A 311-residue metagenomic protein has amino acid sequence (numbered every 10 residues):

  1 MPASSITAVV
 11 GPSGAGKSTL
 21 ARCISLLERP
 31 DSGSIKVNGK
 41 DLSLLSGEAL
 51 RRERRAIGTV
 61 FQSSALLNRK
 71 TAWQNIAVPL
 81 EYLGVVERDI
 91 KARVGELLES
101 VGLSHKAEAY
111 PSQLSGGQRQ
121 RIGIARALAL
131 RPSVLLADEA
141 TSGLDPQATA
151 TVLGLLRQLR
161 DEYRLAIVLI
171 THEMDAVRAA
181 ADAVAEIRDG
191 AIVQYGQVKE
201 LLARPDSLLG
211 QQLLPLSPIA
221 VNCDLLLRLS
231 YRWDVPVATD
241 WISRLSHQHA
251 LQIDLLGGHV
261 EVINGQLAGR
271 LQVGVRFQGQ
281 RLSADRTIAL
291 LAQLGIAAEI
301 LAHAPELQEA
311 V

Functional and structural regions predicted by a protein language model:
S25: Helix-to-loop junction immediately C-terminal to a conserved catalytic motif
L42-G58, Y82-E87, L201-P205: ABC ATPase NBD coupling module
K70-A77: Short coil-to-helix segment of the ABC ATPase nucleotide-binding domain corresponding to the Q-loop/switch region
A109-S112, L130: Conserved signature/switch motifs of ABC ATPase nucleotide-binding domains
L135-D138: Catalytic Walker B motif of ABC-type/P-loop ATPase nucleotide-binding domains
Y195-G196, R204: ABC ATPase "signature
